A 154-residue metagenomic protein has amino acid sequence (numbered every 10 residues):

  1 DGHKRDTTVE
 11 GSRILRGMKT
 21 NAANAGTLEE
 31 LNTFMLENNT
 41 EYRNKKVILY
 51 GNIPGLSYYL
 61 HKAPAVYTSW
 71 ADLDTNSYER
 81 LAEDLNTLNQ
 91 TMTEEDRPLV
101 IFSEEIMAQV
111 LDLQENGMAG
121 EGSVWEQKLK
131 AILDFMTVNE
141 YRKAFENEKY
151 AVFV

Functional and structural regions predicted by a protein language model:
G2-D72, R97-L111, E148, F153: Short periplasmic/luminal acceptor-recognition loop of GT-C membrane glycosyltransferases, typified by
N32-E37, L88-N89, L129-L133: Short amphipathic alpha-helical segments and helix-helix/interface helices
H61, T93, V138-Y141: Residue-level recognition of short, structured coil/turn motifs that connect secondary structure elements
A71-T75, T91-M92, V124-Q127: Glycine-rich loops and low-complexity Gly/Arg-rich segments that provide flexible linkers or classic glycine-based
L73-D84: Short, charged, surface-exposed secondary-structure boundary motifs
D84-E94: Short amphipathic alpha-helix with an adjacent loop that forms part of the alpha/beta core around
L99-V154: Aromatic/acidic, Gly/Pro-rich catalytic loop(s) in extracytoplasmic/lumenal soluble domains of multi-pass membrane
